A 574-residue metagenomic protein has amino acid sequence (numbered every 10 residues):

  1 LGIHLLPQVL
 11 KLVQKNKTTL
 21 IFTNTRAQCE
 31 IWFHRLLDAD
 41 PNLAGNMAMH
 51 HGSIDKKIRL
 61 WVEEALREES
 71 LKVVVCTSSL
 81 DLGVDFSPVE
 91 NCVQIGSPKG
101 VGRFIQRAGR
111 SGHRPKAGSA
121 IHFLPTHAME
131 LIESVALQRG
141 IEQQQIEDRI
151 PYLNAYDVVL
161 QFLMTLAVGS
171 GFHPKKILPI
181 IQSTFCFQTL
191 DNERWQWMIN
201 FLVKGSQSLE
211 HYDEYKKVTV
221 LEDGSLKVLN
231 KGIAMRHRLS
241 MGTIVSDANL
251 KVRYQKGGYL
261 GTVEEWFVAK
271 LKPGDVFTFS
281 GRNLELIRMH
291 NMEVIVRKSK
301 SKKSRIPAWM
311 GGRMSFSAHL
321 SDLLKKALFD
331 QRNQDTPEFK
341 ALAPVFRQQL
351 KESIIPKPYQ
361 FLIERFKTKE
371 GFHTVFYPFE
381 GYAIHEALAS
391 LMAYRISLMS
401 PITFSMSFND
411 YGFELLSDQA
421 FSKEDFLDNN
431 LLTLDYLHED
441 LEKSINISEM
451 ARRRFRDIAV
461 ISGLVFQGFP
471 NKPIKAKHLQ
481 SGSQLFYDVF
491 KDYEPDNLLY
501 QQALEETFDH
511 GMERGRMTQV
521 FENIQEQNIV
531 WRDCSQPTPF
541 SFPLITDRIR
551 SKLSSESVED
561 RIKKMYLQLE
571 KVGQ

Functional and structural regions predicted by a protein language model:
L1-G224: Helicase motor core with emphasis on the C-terminal RecA-like subdomain
E64, L82, V101-R103, H113-L131 (+15 more regions): Long C-terminal interaction/binding lobes of large macromolecular proteins
L178-N249, V263-E264, P307-A308, S315-Q574: Extended, highly charged accessory segments
T219, K251-Y254, R297: Short, acidic/hydrophobic/Gly-rich beta-strand patch recurrent on exposed beta strands that often constitutes part
I244-S246, L271, T278: Short, well-ordered loop/turn sites that connect or cap secondary structure elements
K256-V276: A conserved acidic, glycine/proline-rich C-terminal tail/linker
R282-H290: Short beta-strand-centered aromatic/proline hotspots
H290-P307: Short, solvent-exposed secondary-structure boundary/capping segments
